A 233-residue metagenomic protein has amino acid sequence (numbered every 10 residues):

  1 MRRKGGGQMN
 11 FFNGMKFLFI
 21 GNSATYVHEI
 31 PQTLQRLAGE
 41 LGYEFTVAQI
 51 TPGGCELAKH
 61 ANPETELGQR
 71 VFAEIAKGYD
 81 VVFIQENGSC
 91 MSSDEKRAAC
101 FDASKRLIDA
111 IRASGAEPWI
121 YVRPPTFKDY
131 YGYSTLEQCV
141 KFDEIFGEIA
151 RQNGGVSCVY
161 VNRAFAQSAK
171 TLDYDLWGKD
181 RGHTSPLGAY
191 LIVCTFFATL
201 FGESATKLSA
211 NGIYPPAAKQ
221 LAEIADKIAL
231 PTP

Functional and structural regions predicted by a protein language model:
M1-F11: Short, Lys/Arg-enriched N-terminal segments with co-localized hydrophobic residues within the first ~10-30 amino acids
F12, E40-G42, A113, Q152-N153: Short, well-ordered coil/turn elements that cap or connect secondary structure elements
K16-L18, A24-F101: Conserved SGNH/GDSL esterase-like catalytic core that processes O-acyl groups on lipids and polysaccharides
N22-S23, S185: Ser/Thr-glycine-rich phosphate-binding loops at phosphate-binding pockets of nucleotides, nucleotide cofactors
V71-P186, A198, K207: Alpha-helical cap/lid subdomain in secreted, periplasmic, or secretory-pathway luminal O-acyl-processing enzymes
H183, V193-P233: Conserved catalytic region of serine esterases and O-acyltransferases that act on ester linkages in lipids
